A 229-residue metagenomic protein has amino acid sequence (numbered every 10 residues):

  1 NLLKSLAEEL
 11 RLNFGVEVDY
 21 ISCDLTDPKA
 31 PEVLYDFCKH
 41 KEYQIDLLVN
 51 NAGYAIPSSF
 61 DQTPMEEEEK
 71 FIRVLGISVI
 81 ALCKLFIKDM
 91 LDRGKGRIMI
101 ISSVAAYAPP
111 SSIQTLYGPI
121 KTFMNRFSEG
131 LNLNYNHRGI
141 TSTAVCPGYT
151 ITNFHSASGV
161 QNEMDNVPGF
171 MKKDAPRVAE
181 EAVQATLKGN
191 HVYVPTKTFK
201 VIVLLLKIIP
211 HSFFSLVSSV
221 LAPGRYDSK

Functional and structural regions predicted by a protein language model:
N13, A108, G130-I140: Active-site-adjacent segment of SDR/Rossmann-fold oxidoreductases
I21-V33, M65: The beta1-alpha1 cofactor-binding region of Rossmann-like NAD(H)/NADP(H)-dependent oxidoreductases
N51-I56: Conserved NAD(P)H cofactor-binding loop of Rossmann-fold oxidoreductase domains
S59-D61, E67-I72: Substrate-binding pocket helix/loop in short-chain dehydrogenase/reductase
C83, P119-I120: Active-site helix of classical SDR
S103: Residue(s) in the substrate-gating loop at a strand-loop-helix junction that position the organic substrate next
A144, D165-I202: C-terminal helical subdomain
